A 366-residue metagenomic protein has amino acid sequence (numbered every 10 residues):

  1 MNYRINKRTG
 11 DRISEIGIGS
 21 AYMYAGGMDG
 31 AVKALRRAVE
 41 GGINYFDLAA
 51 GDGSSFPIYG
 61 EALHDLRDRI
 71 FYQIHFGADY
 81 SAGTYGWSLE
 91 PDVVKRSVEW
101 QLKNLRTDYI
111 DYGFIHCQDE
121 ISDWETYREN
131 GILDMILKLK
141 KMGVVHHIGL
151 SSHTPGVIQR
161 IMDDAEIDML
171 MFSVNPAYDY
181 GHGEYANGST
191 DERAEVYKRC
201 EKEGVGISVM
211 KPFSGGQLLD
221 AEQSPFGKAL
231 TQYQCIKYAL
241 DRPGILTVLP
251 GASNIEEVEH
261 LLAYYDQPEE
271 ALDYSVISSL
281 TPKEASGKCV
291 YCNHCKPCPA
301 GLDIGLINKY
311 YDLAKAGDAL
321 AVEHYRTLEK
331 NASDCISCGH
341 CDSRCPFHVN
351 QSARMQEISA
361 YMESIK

Functional and structural regions predicted by a protein language model:
M1-F76, Y80, K141: N-terminal binding-site loop/beta-alpha segment at the start of enzyme catalytic domains that lines or forms
Y3, L35, F56, G60 (+7 more regions): Generic structural signal for well-ordered alpha-helices, preferentially at hydrophobic/aromatic core positions
N6, I18, F46, Y59 (+10 more regions): Conserved, mostly hydrophobic/aromatic
G19-D29, F76-K95, I121-E125, D220-A229: Active-site mouth loops of central-metabolism enzymes
A21-M23, A49-G51, H75-D79, I115-Q118 (+4 more regions): Active-site beta-loop-alpha junctions enriched in small/polar residues
G26, E40, G86-S208: Glycine/proline-rich, positively charged, aromatic-decorated active-site loop/lid region on the catalytic face
V39-D47, D191, E195-K366: Structured C-terminal cap/extension of enzyme domains
R69-Y72, E166-N175, P268-S275: Short hydrophobic/aromatic-enriched beta-strand-loop microsegments
